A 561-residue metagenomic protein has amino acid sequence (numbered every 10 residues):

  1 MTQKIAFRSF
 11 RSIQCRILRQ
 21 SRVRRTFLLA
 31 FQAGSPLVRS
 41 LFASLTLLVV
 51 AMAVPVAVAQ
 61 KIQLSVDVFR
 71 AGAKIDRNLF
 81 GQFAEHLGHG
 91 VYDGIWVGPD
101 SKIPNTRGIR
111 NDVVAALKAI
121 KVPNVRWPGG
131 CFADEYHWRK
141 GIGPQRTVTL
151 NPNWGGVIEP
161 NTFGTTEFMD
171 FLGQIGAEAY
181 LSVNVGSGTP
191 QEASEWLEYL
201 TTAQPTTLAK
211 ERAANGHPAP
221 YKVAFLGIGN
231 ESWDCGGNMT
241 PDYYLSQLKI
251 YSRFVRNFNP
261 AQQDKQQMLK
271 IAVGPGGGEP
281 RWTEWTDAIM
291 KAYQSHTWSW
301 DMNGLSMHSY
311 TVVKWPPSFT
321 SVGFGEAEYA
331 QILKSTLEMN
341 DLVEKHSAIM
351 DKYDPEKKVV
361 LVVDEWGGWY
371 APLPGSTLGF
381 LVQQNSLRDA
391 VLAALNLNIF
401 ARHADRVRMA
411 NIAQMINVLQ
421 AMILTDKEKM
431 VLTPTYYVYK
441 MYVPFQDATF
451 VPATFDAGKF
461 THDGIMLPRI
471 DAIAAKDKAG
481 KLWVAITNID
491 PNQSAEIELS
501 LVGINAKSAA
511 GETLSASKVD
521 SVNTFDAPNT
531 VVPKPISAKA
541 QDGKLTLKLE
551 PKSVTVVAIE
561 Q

Functional and structural regions predicted by a protein language model:
F7-F10, F27, F31, F42: Aromatic (phenylalanine/tyrosine) cluster motif
R11, S21-V23, A33: N-terminal polybasic/positive-inside topogenic patches
A43-A53: Bacterial N-terminal signal peptides
V58-G304, T336-Q561: Non-catalytic accessory regions flanking glycosidase/transglycosidase catalytic cores in CAZymes
T311-A330, S376: Active-site His/acidic residue clusters
